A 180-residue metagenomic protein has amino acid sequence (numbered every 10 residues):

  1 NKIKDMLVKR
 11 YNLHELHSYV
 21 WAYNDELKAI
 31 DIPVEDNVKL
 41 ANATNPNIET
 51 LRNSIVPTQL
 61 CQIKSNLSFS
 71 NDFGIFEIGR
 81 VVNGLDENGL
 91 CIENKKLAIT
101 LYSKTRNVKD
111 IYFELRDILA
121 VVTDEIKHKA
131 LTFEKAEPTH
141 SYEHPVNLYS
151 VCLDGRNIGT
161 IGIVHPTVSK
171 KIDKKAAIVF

Functional and structural regions predicted by a protein language model:
N1-F180: Extended beta-strand-rich architecture
